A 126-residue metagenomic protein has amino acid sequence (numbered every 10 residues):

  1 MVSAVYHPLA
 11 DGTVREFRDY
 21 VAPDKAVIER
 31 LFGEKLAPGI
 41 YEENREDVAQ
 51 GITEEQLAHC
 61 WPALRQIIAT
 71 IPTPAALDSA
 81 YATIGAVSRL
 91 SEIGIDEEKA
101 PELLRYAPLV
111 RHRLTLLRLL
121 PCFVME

Functional and structural regions predicted by a protein language model:
M1: Mg2+-dependent prenyl diphosphate-binding active-site environment of isoprenoid biosynthetic enzymes
V5-E126: C-terminal charged capping/lid subdomain of soluble metabolic enzymes
